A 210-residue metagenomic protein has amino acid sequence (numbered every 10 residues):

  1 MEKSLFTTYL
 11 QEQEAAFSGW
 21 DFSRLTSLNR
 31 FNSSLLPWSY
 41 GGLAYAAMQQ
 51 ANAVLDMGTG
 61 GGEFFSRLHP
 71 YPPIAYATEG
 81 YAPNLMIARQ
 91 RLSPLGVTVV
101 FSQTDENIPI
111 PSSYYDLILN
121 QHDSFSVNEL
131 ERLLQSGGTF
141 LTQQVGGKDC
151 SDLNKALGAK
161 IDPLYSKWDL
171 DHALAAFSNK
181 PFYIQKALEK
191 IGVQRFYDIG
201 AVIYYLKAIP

Functional and structural regions predicted by a protein language model:
M1-R24, S34: N-terminal, positively charged/glycine-rich alpha-helical extensions of SAM-dependent methyltransferases
G19-R24, F31-A53, E63-F64: Conserved alpha-helix/loop element of class I SAM-dependent methyltransferases that forms part of the SAM/SAH-binding
M48, H69, L133-L134: A generic alpha-to-beta junction signature in SAM-dependent methyltransferases
A53-I108: Class I SAM-dependent methyltransferase SAM/SAH-binding core
N107-L117: A short acidic, Gly/Pro-enriched loop at the edge of an enzyme's catalytic core that lines a small-molecule cofactor
P111, T139-R195: Conserved catalytic/acceptor-binding region of the Class I
F125-L141: A short glycine-rich, Lys/Arg-flanked "PGG" loop and its adjoining helix->strand segment in the class I
V193-P210: C-terminal helical/coil "lid" or tail adjacent to the Rossmann-like core of SAM-dependent
